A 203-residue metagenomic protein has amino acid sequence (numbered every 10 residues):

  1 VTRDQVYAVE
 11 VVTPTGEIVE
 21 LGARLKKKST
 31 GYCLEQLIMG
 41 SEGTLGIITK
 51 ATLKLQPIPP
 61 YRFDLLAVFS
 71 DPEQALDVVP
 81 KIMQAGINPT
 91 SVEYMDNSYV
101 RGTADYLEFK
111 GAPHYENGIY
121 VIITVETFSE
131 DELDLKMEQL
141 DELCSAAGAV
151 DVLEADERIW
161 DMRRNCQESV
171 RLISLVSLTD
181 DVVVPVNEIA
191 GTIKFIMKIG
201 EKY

Functional and structural regions predicted by a protein language model:
V1-E93: FAD-binding subdomain of flavoenzyme oxidoreductases
P57, V68-F69, Q74-Y203: C-terminal substrate-recognition/cap domain of FAD-linked oxidoreductases
